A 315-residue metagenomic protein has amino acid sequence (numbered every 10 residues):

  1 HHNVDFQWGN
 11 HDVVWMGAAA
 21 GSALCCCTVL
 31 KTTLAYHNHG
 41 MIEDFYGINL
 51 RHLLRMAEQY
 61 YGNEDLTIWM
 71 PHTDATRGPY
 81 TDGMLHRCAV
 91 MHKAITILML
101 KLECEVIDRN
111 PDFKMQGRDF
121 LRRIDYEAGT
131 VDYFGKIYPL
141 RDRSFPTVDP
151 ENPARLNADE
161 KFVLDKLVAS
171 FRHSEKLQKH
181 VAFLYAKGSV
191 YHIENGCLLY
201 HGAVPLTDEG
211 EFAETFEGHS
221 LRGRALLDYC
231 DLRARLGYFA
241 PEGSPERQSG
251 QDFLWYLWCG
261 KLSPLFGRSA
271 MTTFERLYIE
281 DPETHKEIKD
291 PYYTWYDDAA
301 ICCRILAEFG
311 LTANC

Functional and structural regions predicted by a protein language model:
H1-C315: Feature recognizes metal-dependent phosphohydrolase scaffolds
